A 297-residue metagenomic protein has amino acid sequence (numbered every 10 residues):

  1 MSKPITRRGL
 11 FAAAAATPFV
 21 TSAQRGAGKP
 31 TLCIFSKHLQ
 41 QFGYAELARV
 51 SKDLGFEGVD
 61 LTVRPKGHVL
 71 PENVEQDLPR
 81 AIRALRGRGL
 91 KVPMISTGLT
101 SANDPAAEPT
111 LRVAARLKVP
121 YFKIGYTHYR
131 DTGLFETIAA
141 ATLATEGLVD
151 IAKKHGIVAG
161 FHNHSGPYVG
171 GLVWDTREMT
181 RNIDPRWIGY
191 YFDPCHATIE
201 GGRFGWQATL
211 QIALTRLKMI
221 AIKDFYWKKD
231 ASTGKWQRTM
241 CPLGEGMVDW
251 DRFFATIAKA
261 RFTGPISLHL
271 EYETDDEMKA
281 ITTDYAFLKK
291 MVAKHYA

Functional and structural regions predicted by a protein language model:
M1-P18: N-terminal secretory signal peptides and thylakoid transit peptides that target proteins across membranes
A14-F19, A45-A48, P65, A84-K91 (+3 more regions): Active-site acidic/histidine proton-transfer and metal-coordination neighborhood in alpha/beta enzyme cores
T21-V50: C-terminal segment of N-terminal export signals and the immediately downstream linker at the start of the mature
P30-I34, V59-L61, V92-T97, F122-I124 (+4 more regions): Hydrophobic faces of well-ordered beta-strands that scaffold small-molecule active sites in alpha/beta enzyme cores
I34, S51, V59, L85 (+7 more regions): Conserved, mostly hydrophobic/aromatic
T62-R80, T132: Glycine-rich, proline-tolerant flexible connector loops at the mouths of alpha/beta enzymes
A152-M247, F254: Acidic/histidine-rich catalytic cores of soluble enzymes
I281-Y296: C-terminal helical cap(s) of enzyme catalytic domains, especially alpha/beta-barrels
